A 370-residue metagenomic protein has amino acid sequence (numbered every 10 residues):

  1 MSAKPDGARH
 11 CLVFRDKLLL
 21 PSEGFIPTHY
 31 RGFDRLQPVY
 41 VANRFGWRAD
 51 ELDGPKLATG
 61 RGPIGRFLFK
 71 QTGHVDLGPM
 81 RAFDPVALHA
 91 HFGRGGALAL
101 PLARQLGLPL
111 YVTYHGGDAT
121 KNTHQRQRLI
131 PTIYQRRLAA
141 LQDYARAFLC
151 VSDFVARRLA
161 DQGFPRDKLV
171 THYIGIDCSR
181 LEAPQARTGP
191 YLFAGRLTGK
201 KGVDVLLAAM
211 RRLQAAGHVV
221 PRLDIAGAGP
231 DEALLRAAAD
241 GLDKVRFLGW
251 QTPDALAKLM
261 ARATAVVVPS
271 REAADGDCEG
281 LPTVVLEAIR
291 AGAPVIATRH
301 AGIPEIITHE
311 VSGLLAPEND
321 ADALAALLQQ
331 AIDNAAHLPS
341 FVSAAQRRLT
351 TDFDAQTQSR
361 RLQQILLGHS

Functional and structural regions predicted by a protein language model:
L12, E182-R211, D224, V266: Conserved donor-binding/catalytic core segment of Leloir-type glycosyltransferases
T72, P109-Y111, A119-L141, C178: Nucleotide-sugar donor phosphate/pyrophosphate-binding loop at the beta->alpha transition of glycosyltransferases
A90-G95, Y114: Short His-centered aromatic/hydrophobic patch
F154, G175: Carbohydrate-associated surface elements
A233-A255, A265: Nucleotide-activated donor-binding/catalytic signature segment of Leloir-type glycosyltransferases, i.e., the conserved
A261-C278, A293: Acidic donor-binding loop of glycosyltransferase active sites
V268, V285, I289-R290, P294-A297 (+1 more regions): Short hydrophobic beta-strand element within catalytic cores of glycosyltransferases and related nucleotide-activated
H309-E310, L314-D322, Q330-A336, T351: Conserved acidic donor-binding segment of nucleotide-sugar-dependent glycosyltransferases
